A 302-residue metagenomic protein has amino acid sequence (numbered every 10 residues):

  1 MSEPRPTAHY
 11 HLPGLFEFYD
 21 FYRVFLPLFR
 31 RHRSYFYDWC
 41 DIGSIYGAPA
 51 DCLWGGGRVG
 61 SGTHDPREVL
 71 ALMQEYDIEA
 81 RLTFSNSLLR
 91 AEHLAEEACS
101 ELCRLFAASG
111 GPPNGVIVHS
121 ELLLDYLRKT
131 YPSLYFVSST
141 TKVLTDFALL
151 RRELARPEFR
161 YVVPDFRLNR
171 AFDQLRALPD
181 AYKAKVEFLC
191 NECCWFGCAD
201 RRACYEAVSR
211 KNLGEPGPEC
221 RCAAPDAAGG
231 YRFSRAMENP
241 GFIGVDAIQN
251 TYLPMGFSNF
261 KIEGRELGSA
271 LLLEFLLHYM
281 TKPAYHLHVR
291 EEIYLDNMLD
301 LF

Functional and structural regions predicted by a protein language model:
S2-L149, E153, F159-F302: Active-site pocket-lining/capping segments in soluble small-molecule metabolic enzymes
